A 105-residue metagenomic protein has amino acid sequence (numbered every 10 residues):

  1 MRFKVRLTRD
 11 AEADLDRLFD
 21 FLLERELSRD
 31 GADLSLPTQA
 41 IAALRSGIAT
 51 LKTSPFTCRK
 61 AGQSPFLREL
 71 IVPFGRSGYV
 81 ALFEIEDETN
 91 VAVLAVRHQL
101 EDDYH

Functional and structural regions predicted by a protein language model:
M1-R68: Basic, Lys/Arg-enriched alpha-helical interface segments
D30-G31, V72-H105: Enriched for short, Lys/Arg-rich terminal
